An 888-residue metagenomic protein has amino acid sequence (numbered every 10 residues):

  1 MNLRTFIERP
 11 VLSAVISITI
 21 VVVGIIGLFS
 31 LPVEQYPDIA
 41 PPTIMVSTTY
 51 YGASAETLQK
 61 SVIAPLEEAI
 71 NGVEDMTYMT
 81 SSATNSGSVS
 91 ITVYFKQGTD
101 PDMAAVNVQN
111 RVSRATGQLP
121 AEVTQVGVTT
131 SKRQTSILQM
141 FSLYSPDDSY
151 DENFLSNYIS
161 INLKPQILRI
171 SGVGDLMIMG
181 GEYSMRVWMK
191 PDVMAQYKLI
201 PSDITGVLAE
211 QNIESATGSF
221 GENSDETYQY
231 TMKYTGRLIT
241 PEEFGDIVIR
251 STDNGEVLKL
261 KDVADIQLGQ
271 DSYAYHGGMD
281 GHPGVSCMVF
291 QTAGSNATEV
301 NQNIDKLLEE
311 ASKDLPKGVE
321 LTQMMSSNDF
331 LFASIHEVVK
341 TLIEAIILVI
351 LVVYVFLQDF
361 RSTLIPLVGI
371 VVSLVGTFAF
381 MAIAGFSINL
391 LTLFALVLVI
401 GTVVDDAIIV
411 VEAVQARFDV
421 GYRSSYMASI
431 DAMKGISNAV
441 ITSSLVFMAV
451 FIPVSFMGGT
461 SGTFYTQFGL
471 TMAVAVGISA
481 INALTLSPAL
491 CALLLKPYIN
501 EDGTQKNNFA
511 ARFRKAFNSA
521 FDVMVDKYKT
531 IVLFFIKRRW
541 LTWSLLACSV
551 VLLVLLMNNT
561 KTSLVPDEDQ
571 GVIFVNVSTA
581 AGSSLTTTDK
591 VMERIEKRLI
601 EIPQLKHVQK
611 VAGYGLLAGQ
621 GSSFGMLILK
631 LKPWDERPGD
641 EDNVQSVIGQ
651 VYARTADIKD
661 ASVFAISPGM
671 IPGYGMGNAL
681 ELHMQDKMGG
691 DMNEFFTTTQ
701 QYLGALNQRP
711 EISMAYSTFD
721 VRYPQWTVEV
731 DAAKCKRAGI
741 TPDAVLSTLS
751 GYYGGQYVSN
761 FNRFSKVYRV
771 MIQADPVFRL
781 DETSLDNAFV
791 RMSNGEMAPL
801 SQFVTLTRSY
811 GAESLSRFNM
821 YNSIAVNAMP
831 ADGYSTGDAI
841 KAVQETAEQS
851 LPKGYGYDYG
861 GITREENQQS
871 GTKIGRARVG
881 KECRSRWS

Functional and structural regions predicted by a protein language model:
M1-V112, Y273-D635, G639-Q650, R654 (+4 more regions): Hydrophobic regular secondary-structure detector
A14, V21, I25-I26, S30 (+12 more regions): Surface-exposed amphipathic alpha-helical segments in non-transmembrane regions that serve as interaction surfaces
T48, S54-E56, D147, E152 (+3 more regions): Short, polar/charged loop or turn motifs at beta-strand boundaries
V89-Y94, Y183-A195, S286-M288, E681 (+1 more regions): Short glycine/threonine-rich beta-strand-turn micro-motifs
T92-V93, D147-D148, M185-K190, Q196 (+3 more regions): Short acidic/polar micro-motifs at solvent-exposed secondary-structure junctions
V93, D175-I178, M185, K190 (+2 more regions): Extracytoplasmic beta-strand/coil segments of soluble accessory domains associated with Gram-negative outer-membrane
Y197-K198, G582, A738-G739: A short glycine-centered flexible hinge/capping loop motif at secondary-structure junctions
I200, S387-N389, R423-S424, T741 (+1 more regions): Short coil/turn motifs that cap or connect alpha-helices
